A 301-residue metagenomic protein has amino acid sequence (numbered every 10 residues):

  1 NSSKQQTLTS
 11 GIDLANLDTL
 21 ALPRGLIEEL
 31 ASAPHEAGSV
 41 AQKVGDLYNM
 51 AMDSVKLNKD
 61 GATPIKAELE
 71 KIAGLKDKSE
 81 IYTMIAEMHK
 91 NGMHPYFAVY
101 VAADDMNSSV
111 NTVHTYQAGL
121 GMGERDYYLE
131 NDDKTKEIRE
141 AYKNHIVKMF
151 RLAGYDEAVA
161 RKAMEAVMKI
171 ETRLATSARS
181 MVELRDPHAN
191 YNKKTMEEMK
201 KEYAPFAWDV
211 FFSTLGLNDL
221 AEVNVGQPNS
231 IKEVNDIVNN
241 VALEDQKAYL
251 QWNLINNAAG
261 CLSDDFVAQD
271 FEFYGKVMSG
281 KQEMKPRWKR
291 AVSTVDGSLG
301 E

Functional and structural regions predicted by a protein language model:
N1-E29, R185: N-terminal mature-domain "stem" immediately C-terminal to a signal peptide or N-terminal signal-anchor/transmembrane
I27-E301: Noncatalytic, helix-rich "gating/capping" subdomain that lines the substrate-entry/channel surface of large enzyme
